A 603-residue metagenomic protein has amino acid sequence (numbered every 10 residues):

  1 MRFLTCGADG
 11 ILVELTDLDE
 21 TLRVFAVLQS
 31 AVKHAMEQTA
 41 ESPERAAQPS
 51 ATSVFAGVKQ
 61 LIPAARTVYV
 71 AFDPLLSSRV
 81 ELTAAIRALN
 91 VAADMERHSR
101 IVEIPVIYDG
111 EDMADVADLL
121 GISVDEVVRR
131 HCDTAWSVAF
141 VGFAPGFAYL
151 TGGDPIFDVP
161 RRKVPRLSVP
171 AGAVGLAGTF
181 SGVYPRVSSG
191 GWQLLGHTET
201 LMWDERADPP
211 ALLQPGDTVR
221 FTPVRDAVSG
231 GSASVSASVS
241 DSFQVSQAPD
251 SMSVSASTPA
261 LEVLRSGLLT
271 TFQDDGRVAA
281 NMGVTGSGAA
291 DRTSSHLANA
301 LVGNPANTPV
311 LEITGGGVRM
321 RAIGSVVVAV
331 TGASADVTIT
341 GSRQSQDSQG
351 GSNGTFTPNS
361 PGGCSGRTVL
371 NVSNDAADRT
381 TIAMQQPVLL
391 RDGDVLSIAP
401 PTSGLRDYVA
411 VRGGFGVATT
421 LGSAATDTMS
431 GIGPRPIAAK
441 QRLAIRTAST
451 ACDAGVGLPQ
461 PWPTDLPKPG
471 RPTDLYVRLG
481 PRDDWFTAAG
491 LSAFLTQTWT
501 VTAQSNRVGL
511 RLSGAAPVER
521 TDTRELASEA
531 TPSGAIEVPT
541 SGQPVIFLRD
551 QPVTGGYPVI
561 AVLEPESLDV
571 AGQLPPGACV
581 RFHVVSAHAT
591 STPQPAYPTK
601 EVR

Functional and structural regions predicted by a protein language model:
M1-E44, P49-D347, N353-G362, R367-R603: Conserved "landmark" site that anchors the functional core of diverse proteins
